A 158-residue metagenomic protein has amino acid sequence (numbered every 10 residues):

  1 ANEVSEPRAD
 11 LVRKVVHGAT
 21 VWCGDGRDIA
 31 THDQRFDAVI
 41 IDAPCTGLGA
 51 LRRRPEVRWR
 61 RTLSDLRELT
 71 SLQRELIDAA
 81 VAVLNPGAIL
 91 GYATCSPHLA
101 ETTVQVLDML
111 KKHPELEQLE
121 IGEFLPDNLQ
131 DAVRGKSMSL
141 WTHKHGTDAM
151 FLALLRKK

Functional and structural regions predicted by a protein language model:
A1-K158: S-adenosylmethionine
